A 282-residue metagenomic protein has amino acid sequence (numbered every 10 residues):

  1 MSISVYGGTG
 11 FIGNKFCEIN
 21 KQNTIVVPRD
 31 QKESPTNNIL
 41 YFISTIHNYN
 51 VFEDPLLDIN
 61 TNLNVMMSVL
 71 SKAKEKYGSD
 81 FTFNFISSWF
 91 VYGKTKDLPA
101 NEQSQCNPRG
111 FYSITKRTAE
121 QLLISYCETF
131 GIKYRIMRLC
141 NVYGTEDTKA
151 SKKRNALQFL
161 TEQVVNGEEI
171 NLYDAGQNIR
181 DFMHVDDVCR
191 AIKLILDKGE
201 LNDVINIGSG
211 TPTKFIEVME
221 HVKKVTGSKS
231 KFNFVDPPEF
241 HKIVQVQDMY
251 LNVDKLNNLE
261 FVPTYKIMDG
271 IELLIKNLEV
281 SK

Functional and structural regions predicted by a protein language model:
S2-N20: N-terminal Rossmann NAD(P)H-binding glycine-rich loop of SDR-like oxidoreductase domains
Y6, F42-T45, F83-W89, G93 (+1 more regions): SDR active-site strand-loop-helix element
E33-T61: NAD(P)H-binding glycine-rich loop region in Rossmannoid oxidoreductase-like domains and their noncatalytic homologs
Y49-L57, K94-L98, T148-K149: Conserved catalytic-core motifs of eukaryotic protein kinase domains, centered on the activation segment
S68-F111: Conserved Rossmann-fold NAD(P)-dependent oxidoreductase catalytic core, especially the SDR/UDP-sugar
T115-T118: Active-site helix of classical SDR
I124-I179, V185-L194, H221-K223: NAD(P)-dependent short-chain dehydrogenase/reductase
V165-K282: C-terminal substrate-binding subdomain of Rossmann-fold SDR/epimerase-dehydratase oxidoreductases
